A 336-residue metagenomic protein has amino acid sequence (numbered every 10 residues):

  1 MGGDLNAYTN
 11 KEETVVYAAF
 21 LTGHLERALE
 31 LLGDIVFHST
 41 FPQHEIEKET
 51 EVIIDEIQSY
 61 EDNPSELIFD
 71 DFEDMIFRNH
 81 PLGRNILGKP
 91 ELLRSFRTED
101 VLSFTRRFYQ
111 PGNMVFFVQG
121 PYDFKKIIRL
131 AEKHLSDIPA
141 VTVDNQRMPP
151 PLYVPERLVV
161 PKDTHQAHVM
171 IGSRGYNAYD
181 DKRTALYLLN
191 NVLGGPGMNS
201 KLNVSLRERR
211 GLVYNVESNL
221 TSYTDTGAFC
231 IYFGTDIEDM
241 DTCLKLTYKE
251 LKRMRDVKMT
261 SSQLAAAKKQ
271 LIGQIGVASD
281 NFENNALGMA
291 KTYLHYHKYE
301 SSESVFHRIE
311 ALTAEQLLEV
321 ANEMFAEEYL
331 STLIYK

Functional and structural regions predicted by a protein language model:
M1-V143, P149, V159, T164 (+4 more regions): Charge-rich, well-structured scaffold segments of protease-associated domains
P155-R157: Flexible, small-/acidic-enriched active-site or ligand-binding loops
K182: Conserved FAD/dinucleotide-binding core of flavoprotein oxidoreductases
A185, N203: Phosphate-proximal small/polar/acidic motifs at interfaces that engage nucleotide phosphates, polyphosphates
L189: Midchain, well-structured core segments that form catalytic/ion-binding scaffolds
